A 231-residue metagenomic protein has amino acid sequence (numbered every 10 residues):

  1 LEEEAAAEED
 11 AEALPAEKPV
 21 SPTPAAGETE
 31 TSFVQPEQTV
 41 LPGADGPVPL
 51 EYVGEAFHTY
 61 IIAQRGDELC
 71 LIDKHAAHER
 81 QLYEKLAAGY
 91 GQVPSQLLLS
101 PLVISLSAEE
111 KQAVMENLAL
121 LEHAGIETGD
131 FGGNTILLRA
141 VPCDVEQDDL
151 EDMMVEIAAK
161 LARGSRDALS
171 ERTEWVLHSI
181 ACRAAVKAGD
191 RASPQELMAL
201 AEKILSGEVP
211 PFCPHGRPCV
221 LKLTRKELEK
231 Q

Functional and structural regions predicted by a protein language model:
L1-P49: Acidic, low-complexity intrinsically disordered tails
P47-Q231: Long, charged low-complexity intrinsically disordered regions
